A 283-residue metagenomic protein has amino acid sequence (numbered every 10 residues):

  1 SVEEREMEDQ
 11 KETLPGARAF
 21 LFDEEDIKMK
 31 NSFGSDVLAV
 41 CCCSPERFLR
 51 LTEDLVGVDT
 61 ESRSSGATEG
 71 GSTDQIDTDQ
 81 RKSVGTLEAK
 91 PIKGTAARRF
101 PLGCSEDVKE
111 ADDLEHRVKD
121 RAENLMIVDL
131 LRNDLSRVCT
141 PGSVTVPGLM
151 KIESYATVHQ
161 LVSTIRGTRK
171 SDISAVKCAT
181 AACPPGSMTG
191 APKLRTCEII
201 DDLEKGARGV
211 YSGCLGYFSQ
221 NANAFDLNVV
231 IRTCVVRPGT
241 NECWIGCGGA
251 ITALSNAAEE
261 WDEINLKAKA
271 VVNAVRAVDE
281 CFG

Functional and structural regions predicted by a protein language model:
S1-G283: Extended alpha-helical targeting/anchoring segments, especially N-terminal organellar/secretory targeting helices
